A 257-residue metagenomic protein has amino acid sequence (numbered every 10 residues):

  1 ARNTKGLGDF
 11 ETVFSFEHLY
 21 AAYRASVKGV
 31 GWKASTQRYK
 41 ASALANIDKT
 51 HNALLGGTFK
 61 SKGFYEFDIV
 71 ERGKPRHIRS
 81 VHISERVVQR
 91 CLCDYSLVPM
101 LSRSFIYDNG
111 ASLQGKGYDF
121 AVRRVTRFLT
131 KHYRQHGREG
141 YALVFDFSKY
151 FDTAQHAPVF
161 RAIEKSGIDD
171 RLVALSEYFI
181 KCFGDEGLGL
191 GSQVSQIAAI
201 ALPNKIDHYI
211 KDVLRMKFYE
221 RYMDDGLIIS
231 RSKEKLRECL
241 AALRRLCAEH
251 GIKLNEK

Functional and structural regions predicted by a protein language model:
A1-D48: Non-catalytic, polymerase-adjacent accessory regions of viral genome-replication enzymes
K5-D9, C93-F145, K149-D152: Active-site-proximal segment of RNA-dependent polymerases
S15-H18, A53-K74, V87, D170-C182: Reverse-transcriptase-like RNA-dependent polymerase core
R24-Q37, I69-R79, I106-D108: Glycine-/proline-rich flexible loop or hinge segments
T36, K40-A43, A111, G115 (+3 more regions): Conserved phosphate/pyrophosphate-binding and hydrolysis machinery centered on Walker-type P-loop NTPases, extending
P75-I106, D185-V213: Conserved pre-motif C helix in the palm subdomain of viral-like polymerases
F128-M223, L227-L246, H250-E256: Conserved polymerase palm-domain catalytic core
